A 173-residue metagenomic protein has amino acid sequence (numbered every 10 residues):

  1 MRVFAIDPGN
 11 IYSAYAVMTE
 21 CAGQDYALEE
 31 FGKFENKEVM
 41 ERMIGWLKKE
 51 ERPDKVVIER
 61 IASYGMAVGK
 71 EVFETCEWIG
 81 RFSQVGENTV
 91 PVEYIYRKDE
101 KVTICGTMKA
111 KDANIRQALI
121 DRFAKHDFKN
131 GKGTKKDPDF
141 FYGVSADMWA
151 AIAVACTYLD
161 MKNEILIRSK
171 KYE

Functional and structural regions predicted by a protein language model:
M1-E173: Phosphate- and other anionic-substrate recognition elements at nucleic-acid/protein interfaces
